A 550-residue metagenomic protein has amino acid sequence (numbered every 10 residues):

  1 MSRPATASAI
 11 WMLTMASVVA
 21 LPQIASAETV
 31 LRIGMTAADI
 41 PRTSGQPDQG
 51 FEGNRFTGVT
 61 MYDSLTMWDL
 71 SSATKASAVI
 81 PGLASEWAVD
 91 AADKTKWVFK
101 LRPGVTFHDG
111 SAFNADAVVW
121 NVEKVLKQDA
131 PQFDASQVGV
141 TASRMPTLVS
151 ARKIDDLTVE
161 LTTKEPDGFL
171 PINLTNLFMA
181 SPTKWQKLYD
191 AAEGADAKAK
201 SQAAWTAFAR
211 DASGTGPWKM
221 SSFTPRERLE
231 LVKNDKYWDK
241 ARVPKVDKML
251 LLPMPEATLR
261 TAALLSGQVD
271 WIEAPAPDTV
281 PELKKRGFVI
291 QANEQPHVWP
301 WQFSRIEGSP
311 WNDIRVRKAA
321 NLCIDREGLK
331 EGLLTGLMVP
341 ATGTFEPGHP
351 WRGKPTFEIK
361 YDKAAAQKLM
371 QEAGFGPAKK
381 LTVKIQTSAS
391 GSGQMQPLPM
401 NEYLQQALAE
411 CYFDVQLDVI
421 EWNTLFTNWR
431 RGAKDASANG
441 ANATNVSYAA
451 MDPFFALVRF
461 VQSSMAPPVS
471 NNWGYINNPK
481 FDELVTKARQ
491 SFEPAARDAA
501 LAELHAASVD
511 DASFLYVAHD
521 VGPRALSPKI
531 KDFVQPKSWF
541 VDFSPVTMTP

Functional and structural regions predicted by a protein language model:
G34-A92, S213-T215: N-terminal lobe/hinge region of extracytoplasmic solute-binding protein
Q46-P47, H297, G343, T424-R489 (+2 more regions): Acidic-aromatic pocket-rim loops
D69-T74, L177-P244, A364, K368: Gly/Pro-rich hinge or "lid" segments in bacterial periplasmic/extracellular proteins
K100, V138-D196: Surface-exposed binding/hinge segments that line and control ligand-binding clefts or catalytic entry sites
R102, T206, K236-E282, D414: Ligand-site clamp/hinge motif
T224-E227, A257, P350, Q371-A450 (+4 more regions): Ligand/substrate-recognition segments at binding pockets and active sites
E230-D235, K284, Q291, N312-C411 (+3 more regions): Append "and occasionally in soluble cytosolic enzymes with long acidic Gly/Pro-rich linkers
K318, K330, E410-T427, A456-P528 (+1 more regions): Extracytoplasmic/peripheral linker and loop segments enriched in polar/acidic and small residues with frequent Thr/Pro
